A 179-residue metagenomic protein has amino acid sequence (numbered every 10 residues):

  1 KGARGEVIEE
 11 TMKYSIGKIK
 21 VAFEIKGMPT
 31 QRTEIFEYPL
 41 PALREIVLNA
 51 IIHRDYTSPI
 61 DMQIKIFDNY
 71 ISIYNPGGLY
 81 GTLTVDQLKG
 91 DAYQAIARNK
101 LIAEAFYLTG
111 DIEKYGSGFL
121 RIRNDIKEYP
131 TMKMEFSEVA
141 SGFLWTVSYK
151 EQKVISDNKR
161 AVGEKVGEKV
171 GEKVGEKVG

Functional and structural regions predicted by a protein language model:
K1-G179: C-terminal regulatory or interaction extensions
